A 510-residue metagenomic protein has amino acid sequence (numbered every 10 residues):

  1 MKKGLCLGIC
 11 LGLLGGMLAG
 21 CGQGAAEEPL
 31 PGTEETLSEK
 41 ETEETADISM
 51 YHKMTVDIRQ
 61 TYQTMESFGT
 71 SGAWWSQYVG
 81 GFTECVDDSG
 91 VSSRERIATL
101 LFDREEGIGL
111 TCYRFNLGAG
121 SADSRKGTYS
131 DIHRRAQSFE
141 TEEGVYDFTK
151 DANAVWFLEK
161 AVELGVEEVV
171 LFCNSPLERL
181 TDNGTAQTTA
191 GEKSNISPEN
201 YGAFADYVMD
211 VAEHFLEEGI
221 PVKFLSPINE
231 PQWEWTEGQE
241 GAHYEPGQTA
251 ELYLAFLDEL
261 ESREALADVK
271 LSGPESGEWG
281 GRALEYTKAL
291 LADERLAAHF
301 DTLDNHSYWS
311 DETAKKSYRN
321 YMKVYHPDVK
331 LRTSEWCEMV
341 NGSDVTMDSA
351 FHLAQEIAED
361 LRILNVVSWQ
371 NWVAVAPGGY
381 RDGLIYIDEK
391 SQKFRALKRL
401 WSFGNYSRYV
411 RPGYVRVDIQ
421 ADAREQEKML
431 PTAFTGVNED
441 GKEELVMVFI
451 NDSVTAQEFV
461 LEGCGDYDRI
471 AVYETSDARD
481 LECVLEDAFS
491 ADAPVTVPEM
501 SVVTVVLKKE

Functional and structural regions predicted by a protein language model:
L18-G20: C-terminal motif of bacterial Sec signal peptides marking the signal peptidase cleavage site
G22-G24: Bacterial signal peptide processing site
I48-K223, P227, Y244-G247, L254 (+1 more regions): N-terminal catalytic cores of secreted or lumenal carbohydrate-active enzymes
T70, G109, V169, L225 (+6 more regions): Conserved, mostly hydrophobic/aromatic
A203-D210, H214-P221, P231-C337: Active-site neighborhood of glycoside hydrolase catalytic domains
K330-R408, V417-A423: Aromatic/acidic polysaccharide-binding cleft in carbohydrate-active enzymes
A423-D468, M500: Carbohydrate-binding surface patches
E486-E510: C-terminal beta-strand-rich structural cap/linker in extracellular carbohydrate-active enzymes
